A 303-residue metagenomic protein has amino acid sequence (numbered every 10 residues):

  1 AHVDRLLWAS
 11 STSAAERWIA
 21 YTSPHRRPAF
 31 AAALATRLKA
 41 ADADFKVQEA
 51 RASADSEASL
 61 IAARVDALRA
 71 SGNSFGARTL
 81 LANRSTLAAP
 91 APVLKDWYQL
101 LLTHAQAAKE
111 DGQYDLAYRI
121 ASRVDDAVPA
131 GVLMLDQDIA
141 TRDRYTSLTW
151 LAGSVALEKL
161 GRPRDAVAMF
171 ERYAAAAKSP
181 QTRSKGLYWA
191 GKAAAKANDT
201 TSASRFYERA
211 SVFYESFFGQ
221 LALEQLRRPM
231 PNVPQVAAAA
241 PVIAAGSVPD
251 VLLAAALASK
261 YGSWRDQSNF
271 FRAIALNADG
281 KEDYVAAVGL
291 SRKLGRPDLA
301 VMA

Functional and structural regions predicted by a protein language model:
A1-A303: Cell-wall glycan-active module
